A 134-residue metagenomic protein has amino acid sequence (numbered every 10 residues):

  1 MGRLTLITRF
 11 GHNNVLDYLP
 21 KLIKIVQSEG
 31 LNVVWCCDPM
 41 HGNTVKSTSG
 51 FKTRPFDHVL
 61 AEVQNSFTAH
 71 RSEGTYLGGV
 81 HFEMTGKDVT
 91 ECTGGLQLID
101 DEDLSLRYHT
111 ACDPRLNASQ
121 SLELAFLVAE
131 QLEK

Functional and structural regions predicted by a protein language model:
M1-K134: Expand to "…catalyze enediolate/carbanion chemistry for C-C bond making/breaking, isomerization, decarboxylation
